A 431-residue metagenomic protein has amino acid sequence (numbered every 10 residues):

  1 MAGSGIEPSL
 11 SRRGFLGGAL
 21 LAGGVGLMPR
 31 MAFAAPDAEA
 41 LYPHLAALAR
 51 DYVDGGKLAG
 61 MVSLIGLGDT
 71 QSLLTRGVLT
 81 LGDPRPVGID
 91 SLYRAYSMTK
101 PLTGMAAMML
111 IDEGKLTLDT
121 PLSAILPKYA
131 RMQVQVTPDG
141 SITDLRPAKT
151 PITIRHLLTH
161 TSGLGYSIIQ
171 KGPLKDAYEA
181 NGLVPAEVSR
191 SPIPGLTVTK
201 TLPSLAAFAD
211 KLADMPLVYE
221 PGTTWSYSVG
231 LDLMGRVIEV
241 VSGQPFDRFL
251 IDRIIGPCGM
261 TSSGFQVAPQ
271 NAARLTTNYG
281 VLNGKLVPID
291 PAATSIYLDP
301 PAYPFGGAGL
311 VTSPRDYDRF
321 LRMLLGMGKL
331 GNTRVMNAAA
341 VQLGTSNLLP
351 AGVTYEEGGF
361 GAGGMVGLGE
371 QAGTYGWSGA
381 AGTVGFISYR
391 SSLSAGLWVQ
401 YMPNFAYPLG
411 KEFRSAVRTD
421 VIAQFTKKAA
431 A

Functional and structural regions predicted by a protein language model:
M1-L10, L21-G23: N-terminal secretory signal peptides
E7-L16, P29-M31: Twin-arginine (Tat) signal peptide motif
A38-A95, K115-T117, R131-T143, A372 (+1 more regions): Short, conserved catalytic-motif segment at the N-terminal edge
A46-R50, S63, D69, R94-L122 (+3 more regions): Active-site SXXK
L73, Q133-A372: Short, surface-exposed loop or secondary-structure junction motifs that flank catalytic or metal-binding residues
S123-M132: Acidic helix-start/capping segments at beta-turn-to-alpha-helix junctions
G326, L330, T345-P350, N404-A431: Short, gly/Ser/Thr-rich active-site loops of penicillin-recognizing serine hydrolases
G385-F386, S392-M402: Short, well-ordered beta-strand elements
